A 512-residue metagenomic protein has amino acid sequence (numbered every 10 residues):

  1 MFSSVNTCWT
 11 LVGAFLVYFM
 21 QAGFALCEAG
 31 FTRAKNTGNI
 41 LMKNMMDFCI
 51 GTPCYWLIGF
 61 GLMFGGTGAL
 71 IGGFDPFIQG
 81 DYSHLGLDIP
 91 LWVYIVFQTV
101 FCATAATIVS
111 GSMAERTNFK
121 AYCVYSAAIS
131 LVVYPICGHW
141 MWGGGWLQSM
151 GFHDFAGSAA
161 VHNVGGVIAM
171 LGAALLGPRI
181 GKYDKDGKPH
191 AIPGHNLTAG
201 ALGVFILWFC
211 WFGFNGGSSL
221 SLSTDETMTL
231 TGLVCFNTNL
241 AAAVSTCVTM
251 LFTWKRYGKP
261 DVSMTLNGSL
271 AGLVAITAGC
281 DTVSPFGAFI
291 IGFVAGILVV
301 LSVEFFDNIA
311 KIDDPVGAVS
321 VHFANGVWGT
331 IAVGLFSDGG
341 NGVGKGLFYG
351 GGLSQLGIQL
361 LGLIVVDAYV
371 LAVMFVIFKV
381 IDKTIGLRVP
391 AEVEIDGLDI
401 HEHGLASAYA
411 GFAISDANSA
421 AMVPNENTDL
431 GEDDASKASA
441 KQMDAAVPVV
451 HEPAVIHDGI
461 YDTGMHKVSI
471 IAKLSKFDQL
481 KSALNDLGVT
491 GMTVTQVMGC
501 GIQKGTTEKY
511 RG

Functional and structural regions predicted by a protein language model:
M1-P453: Glycine- and aromatic-enriched membrane alpha-helices
H401-S407, A420-G512: Positively charged, small/polar-rich N-terminal and surface patches that mediate targeting and assembly and bind
